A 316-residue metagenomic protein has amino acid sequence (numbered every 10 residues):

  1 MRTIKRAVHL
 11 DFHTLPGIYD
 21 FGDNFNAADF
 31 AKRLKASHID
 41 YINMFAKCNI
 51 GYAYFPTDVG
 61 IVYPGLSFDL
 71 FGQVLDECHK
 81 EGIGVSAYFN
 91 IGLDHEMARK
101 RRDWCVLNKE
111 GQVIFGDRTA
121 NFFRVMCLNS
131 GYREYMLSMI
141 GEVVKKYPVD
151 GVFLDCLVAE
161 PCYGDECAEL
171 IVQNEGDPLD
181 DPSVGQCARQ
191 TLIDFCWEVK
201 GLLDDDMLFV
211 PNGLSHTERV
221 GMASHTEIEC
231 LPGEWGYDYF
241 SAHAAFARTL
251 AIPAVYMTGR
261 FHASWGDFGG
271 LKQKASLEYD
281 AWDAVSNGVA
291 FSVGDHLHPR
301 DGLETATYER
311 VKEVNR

Functional and structural regions predicted by a protein language model:
R2-A7, S37-I42, H79-S86, Y147-G151 (+3 more regions): Loop/turn elements at helix/coil->beta-strand transitions in domains of secreted/extracellular proteins
H9-F25, A53-D69, D117-M139, D177-L192 (+3 more regions): The substrate-binding groove and active-site-proximal loops of carbohydrate-active enzymes, especially glycoside
D11-H13, N43-G51, F89-E96, F153-G164 (+2 more regions): Short, solvent-exposed turn/loop segments enriched in Gly/Ser/Thr/Pro and often Arg
F25-I50, K146-Y147, D280-D283, N287: Catalytic domains of carbohydrate-active enzymes, especially glycoside hydrolases
F45, D150-D155, E169-W197, L202-R316: Hydrophobic targeting/anchoring helices
C48-L93: Aromatic-lined substrate-binding rim segments of carbohydrate-active enzymes
Y54-L66, I91-T119, D155-D180, E227: Aromatic- and acidic-residue-enriched segments that line the glycan-binding/catalytic groove of carbohydrate-active
F71, A87, I91-Y147, W197: Active-site-adjacent "subsite" loops/lids of carbohydrate-active enzymes
